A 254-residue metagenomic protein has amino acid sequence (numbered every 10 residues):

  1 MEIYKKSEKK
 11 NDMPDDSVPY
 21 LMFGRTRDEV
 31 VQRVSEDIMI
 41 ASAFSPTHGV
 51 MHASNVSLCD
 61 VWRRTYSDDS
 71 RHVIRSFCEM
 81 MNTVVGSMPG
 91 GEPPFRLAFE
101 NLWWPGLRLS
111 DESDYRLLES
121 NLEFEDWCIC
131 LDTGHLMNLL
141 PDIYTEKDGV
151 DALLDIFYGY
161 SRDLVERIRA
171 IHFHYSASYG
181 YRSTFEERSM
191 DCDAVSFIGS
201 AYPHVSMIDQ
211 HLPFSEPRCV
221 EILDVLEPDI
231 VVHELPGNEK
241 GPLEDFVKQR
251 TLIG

Functional and structural regions predicted by a protein language model:
M1-I3, A53-S57, N101-P105, T133-M137 (+2 more regions): Active-site-proximal loop/turn and secondary-structure-junction residues that shape catalytic pockets, frequently
M1-K10, V73-I74, E125-M137: Short N-terminal secondary-structure initiator segments
E2-R25, D191-Y202: Active-site gating loops and adjacent loop-to-helix segments of metal-dependent hydrolytic enzymes
Y4-K10, C59-D69, L107-R108, P141-V150 (+1 more regions): Short, flexible/disordered intra-domain loops and linkers
K5-D16, R25, T65, S87-F95 (+3 more regions): Extended interaction regions within the primary functional domain
P14, V18, T26, F95 (+4 more regions): Residue-level signal for well-ordered alpha-helical segments
P19-C128: Active-site acidic/histidine proton-transfer and metal-coordination neighborhood in alpha/beta enzyme cores
V31-T47, F124-L131, M137-G254: Histidine-acidic metal/acid-base catalytic patches
